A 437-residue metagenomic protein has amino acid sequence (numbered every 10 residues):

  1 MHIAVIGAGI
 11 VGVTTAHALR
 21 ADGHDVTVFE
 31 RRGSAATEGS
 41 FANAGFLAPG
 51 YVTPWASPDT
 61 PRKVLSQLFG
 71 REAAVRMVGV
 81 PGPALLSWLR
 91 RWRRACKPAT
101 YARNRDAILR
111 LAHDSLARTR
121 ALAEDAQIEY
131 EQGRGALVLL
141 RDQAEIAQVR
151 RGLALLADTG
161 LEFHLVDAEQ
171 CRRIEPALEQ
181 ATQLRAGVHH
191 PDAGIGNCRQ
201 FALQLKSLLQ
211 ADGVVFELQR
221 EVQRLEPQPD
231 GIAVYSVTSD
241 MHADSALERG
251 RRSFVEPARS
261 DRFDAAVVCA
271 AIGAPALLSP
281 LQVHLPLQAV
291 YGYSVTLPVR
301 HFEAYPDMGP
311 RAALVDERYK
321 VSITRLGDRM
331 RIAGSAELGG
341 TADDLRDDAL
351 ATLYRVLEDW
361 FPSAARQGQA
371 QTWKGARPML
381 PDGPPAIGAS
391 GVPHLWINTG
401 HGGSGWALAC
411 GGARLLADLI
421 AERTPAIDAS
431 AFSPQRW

Functional and structural regions predicted by a protein language model:
H2-T27: N-terminal Rossmann-like FAD-binding beta1-loop-alpha1 element of flavoenzymes
A21-F41: Glycine-rich FAD pyrophosphate-binding loop
A42-A168: Dinucleotide-binding Rossmann-like beta1-alpha1 core, especially the glycine-rich loop that anchors the ADP
N43-F46, Y51, W55-R94, R224-G231 (+1 more regions): Active-site substrate-recognition segment that forms the wall of the catalytic cavity or substrate channel
R103-L116, V138-Q148, V188-S207, D344-A349 (+1 more regions): Short beta-strand to alpha-helix junction loop
A147-T159, T182-S239, D244, G250: Helical element adjacent to the flavin cofactor pocket in flavoenzyme catalytic cores
D192, E317-R318, E358-W437: C-terminal catalytic lobe of FAD-dependent flavoproteins
